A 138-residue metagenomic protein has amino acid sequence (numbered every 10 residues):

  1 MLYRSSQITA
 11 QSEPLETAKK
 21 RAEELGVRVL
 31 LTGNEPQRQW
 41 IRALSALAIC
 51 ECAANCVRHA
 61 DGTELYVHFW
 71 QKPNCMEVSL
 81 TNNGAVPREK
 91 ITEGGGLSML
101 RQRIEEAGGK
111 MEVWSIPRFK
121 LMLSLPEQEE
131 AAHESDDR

Functional and structural regions predicted by a protein language model:
M1-L30, W70: DHp/HisKA dimerization-phosphotransfer hairpin of two-component histidine kinases
G26-N34, E77, M111-W114: Conserved transmitter core of two-component histidine kinases
V27-C50: Conserved short strand/loop->alpha-helix "switch" segment adjacent to the catalytic nucleotide/phosphoryl-transfer site
C52-A60: Short helix-loop "hinge" at the ATP-lid/N-box region of the Bergerat-fold HATPase_c
E64-N74, T81: Short beta-strand/loop element within the Bergerat-fold HATPase_c
W70, E112-R118, P126: A short beta-strand-to-loop micro-motif at the C-terminal edge of the catalytic HATPase_c
C75, A85-V86, I116-M122: Glycine-rich nucleotide-binding loop
E89-P117: ATP phosphate-binding glycine-rich loop and adjacent ATP-lid/helix-beta elements within ATP-binding kinase/ATPase
